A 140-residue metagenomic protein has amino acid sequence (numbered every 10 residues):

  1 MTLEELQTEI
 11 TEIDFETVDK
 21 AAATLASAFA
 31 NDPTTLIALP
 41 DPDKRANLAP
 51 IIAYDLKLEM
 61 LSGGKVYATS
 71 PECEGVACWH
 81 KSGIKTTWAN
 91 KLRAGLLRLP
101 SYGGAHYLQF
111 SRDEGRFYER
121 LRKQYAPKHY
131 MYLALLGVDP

Functional and structural regions predicted by a protein language model:
M1-E9: Basic/polar N-terminal segments that are highly enriched at the extreme N-terminus, encompassing both cleavable
Q7, C73, P127-Y130: A structure-centric signal for secondary-structure junctions around beta-strands
E9-A23, N31: A short beta-loop-alpha structural element at the N-terminal edge of CoA-dependent acyl/N-acetyltransferase catalytic
V18-A26, A49-P50, Y54: An amphipathic alpha-helix signature
P33-P40: A short, aromatic/hydrophobic, helix- or strand-capping loop or linear motif that either lines the entrance/gate
P42-K65, R122-K123: Active-site rim helix/loop that mediates acceptor-substrate recognition in acyltransferases
L61-H80, G137-P140: Conserved beta-hairpin
C78-D139: Conserved acyl-donor/pantetheine-binding loop and adjacent beta-alpha core of acyl/acetyltransferases and related
